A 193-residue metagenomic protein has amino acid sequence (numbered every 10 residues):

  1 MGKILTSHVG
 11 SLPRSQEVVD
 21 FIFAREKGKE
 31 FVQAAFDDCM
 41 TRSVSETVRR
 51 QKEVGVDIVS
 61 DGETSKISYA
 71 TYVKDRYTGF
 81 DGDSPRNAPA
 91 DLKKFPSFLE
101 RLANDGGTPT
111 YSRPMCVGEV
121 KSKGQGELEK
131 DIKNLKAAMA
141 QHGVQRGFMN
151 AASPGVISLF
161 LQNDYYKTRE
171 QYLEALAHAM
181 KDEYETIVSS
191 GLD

Functional and structural regions predicted by a protein language model:
M1-D193: Domain-level signal for soluble alpha/beta catalytic cores
